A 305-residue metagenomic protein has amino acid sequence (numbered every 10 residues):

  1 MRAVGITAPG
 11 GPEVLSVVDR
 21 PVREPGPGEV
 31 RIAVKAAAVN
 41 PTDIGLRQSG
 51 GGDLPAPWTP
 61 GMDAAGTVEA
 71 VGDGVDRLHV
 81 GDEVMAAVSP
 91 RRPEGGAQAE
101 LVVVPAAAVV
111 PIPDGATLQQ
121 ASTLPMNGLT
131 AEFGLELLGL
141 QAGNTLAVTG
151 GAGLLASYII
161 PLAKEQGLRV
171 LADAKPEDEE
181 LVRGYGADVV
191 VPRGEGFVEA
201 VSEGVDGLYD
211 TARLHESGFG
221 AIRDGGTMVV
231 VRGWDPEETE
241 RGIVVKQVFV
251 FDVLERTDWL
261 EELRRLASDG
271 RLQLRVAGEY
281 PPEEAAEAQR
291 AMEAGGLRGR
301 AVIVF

Functional and structural regions predicted by a protein language model:
P21-A38, Q48-P90: Glycine-rich beta-strand-centered segment in the early N-terminal region that forms part of a ligand/cofactor-binding
G28, A200-D206: A short acidic, Gly/Pro-enriched loop at the edge of an enzyme's catalytic core that lines a small-molecule cofactor
R77, A87-A147: NAD(P)H dinucleotide-binding glycine-rich loop of Rossmann-like/cofactor-binding domains, especially the beta1-alpha1
D82-E83, L101, T145, E165 (+2 more regions): Residue-level marker of beta-strand positions
L124-R193: Mid-domain Rossmann-like dinucleotide-binding core that forms the NAD(H)/NADP(H) cofactor-binding site
V189-G196, Y280-E283: Short acidic-hydrophobic, aromatic-tinged amphipathic segments that line or gate anion-handling sites
A212-L272, P282, V304-F305: Glycine-rich phosphate-binding loop and adjacent beta-alpha segment of Rossmann(oid) nucleotide-cofactor-binding
R271-R275, E287-F305: C-terminal capping/lid region of NAD(P)-dependent oxidoreductase domains
